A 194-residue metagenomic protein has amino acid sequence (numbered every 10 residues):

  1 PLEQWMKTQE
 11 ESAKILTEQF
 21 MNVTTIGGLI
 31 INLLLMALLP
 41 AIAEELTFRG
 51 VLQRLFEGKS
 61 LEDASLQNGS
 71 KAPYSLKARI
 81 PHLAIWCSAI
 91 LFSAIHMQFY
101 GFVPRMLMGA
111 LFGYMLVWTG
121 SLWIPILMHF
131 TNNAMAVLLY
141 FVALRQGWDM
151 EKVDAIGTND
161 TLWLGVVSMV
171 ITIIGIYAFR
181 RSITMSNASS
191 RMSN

Functional and structural regions predicted by a protein language model:
P1-M6, G50, R54, G58-K59 (+8 more regions): Membrane-interface elements of multi-pass transporters and channels
P1-P40, G58-P73, K77-I80, S189 (+1 more regions): Juxtamembrane helix-loop-helix connectors linking adjacent transmembrane helices in multi-pass membrane enzymes
T25-I31, F102-P104, I156-L162: Juxtamembrane helix-entry segments on the extracytoplasmic side of multipass membrane proteins
I30, L34, H82-C87, F102-V103 (+2 more regions): Hydrophobic alpha-helical transmembrane segments
I31-F56, I173-S182: Transmembrane alpha-helical segments in integral membrane proteins
A43-C87, Y114-S121: Membrane-interface helix/loop boundary segments of multi-pass membrane proteins
W86-G157: Functionally important transmembrane alpha-helices
F130-N194: C-terminal membrane module of polytopic membrane proteins
